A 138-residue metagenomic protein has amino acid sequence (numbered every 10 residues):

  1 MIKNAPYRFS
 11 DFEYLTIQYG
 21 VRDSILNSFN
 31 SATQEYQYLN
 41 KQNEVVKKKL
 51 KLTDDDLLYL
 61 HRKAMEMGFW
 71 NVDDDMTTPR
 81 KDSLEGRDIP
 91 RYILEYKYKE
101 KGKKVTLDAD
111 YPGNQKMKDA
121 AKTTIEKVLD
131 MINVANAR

Functional and structural regions predicted by a protein language model:
M1-K51: N-terminal export/targeting and maturation segments
M1-V21, T77-R138: Short, well-ordered, aromatic-rich surface patches in folded extracellular/luminal domains
T33, L52-D56, D108-N114: A short, sequence-level motif marking secondary-structure junctions
L39-K41, R62, D108: Surface loops and adjacent helix of pleckstrin homology
K47-S83: Mature extracytoplasmic domains of secretory-pathway proteins
